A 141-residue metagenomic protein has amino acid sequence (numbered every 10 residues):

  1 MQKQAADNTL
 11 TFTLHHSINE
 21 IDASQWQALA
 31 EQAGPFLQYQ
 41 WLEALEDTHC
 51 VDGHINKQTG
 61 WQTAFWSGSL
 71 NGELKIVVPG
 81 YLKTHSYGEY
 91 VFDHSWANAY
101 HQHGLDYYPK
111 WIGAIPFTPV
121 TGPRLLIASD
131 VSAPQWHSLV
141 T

Functional and structural regions predicted by a protein language model:
M1-T141: N-acyltransferase acceptor-side catalytic subdomain
